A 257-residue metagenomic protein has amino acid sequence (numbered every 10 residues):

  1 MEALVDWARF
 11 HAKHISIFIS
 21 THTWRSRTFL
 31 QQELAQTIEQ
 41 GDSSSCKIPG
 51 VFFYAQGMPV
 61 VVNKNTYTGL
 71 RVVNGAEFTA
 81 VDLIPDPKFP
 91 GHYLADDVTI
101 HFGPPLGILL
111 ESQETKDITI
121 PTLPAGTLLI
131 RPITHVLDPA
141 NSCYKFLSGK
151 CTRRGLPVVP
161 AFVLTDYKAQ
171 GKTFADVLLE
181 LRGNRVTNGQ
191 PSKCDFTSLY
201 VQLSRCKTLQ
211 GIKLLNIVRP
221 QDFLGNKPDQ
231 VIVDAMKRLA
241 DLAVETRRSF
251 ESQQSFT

Functional and structural regions predicted by a protein language model:
M1-T257: RecA-like helicase/translocase P-loop NTPase motor core
